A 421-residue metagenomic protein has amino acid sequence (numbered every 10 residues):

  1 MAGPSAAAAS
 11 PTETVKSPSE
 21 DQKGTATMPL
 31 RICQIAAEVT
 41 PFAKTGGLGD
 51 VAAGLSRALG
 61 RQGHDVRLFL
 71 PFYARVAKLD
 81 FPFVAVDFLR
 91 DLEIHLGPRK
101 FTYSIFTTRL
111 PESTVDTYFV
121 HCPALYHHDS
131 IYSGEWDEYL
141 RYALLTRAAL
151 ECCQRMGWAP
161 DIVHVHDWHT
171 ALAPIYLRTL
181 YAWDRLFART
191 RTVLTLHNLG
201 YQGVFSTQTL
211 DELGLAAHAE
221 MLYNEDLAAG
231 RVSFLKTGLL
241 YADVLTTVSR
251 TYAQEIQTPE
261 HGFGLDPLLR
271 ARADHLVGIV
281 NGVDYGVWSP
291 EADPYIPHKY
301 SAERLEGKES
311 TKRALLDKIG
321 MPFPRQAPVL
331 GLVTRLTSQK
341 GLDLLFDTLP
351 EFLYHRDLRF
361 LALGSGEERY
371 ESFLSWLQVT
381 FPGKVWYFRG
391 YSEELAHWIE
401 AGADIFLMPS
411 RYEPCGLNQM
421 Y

Functional and structural regions predicted by a protein language model:
A2-A9: Short linear segments in intrinsically disordered or otherwise low-structure-confidence regions
A6, K16-Y421: Catalytic cores of nucleotide-sugar-dependent glycosyltransferases that transfer UDP/GDP/TDP-activated
T12-T14: Short, low-complexity segments with poor structural confidence in diverse proteins
